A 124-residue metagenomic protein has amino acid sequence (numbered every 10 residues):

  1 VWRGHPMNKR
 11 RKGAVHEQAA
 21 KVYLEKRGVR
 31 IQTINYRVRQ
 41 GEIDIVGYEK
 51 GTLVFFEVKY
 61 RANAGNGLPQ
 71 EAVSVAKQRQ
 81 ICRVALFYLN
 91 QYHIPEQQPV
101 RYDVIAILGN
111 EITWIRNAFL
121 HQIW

Functional and structural regions predicted by a protein language model:
V1-I34: Acidic-basic catalytic patches of nuclease active cores, encompassing PD-(D/E)XK and other metal-cofactor nuclease
E17, E42-D44, E57, D103: Acidic active-site catalytic centers that drive phospho-/nucleotidyl reactions and related ester hydrolyses
K26, R30-F55: Active-site metal-binding core of divalent-cation-utilizing nuclease and nuclease-like domains
Q32, Y36, Y48-E49, A64 (+4 more regions): Positively charged, solvent-exposed patches that mediate nucleic-acid binding
Y36-V38, Y60, A106: Short, glycine/acidic-enriched loop or turn micro-motifs at the edges of active sites
I45-G65, P69, I81: Conserved catalytic cores of phosphodiester-cleaving nucleases, focusing on short active-site segments
G65-Q97: Mid-chain, well-packed structural core segment of small domains
Q91-W124: Domain-level recognition of nuclease-like catalytic cores that cleave nucleotide substrates
